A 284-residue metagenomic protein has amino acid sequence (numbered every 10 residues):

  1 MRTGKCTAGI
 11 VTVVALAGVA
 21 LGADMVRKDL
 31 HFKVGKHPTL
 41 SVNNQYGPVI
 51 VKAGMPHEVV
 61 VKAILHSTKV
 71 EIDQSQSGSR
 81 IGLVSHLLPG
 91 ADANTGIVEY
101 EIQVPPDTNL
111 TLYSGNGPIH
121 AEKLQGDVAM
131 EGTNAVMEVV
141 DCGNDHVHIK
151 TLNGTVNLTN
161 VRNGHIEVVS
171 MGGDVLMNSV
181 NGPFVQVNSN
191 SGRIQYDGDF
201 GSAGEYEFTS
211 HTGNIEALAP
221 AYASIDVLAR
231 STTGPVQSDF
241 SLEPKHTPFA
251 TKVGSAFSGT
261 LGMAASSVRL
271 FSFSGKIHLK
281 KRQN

Functional and structural regions predicted by a protein language model:
M1-N284: Intrinsically disordered, low-complexity terminal regions
